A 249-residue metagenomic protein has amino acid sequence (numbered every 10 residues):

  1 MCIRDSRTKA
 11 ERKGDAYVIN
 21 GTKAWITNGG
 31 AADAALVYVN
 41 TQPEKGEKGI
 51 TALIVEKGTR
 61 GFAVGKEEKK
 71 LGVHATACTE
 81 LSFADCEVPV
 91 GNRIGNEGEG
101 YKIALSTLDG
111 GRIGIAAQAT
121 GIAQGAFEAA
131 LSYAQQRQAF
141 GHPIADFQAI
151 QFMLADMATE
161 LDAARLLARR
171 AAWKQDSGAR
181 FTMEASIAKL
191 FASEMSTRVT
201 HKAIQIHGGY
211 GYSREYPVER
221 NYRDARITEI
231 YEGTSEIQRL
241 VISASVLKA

Functional and structural regions predicted by a protein language model:
M1-I3: Short, small-residue-biased leader/transition segments that mark boundaries at the very start of proteins
D5, R12-Y17, E80-S82, C86 (+2 more regions): Alpha-helical interface subdomain recognition
R7-K9, A34-Y38, A52-I54, C78-D85: Conserved hydrophobic/aromatic beta-strand scaffold that supports enzyme active sites
E11-R12, T27-A31, P43-E47, L71-T76 (+3 more regions): Solvent-exposed alpha-helices and their adjacent loops that cap or buttress functional pockets in soluble metabolic
A16, N20-V64: A short core secondary-structure module
A24, A31-A32, Q42-E44, T59-R60 (+6 more regions): Short, glycine-/Ser/Thr-/acidic-enriched flexible segments
G49, V64-K66, P89-E97: Short, charged, solvent-exposed linker or helix-capping segments at domain edges/interfaces that act as flexible hinges
G58-P89: Flexible, small-/acidic-enriched active-site or ligand-binding loops
